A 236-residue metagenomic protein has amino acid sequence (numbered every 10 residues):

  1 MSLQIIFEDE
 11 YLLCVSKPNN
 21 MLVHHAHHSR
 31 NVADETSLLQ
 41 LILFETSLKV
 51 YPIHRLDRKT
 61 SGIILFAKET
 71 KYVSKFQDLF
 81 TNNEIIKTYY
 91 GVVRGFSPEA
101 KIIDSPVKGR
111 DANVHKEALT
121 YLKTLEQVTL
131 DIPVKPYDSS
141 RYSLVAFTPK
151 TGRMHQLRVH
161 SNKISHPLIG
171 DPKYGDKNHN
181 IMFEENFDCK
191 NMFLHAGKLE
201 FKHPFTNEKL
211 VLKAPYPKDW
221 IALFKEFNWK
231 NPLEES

Functional and structural regions predicted by a protein language model:
M1-L144, M182-E184, K213-W229, E235: RNA pseudouridine synthases
E8, K202-H203: Active-site beta-strand termini and strand-to-loop segments that position acidic
P18, P149, P167, P204 (+1 more regions): Proline-centered helix-kink/hinge sites
H24-H28, H54, H115, Y121 (+6 more regions): Histidine (H) residue identity feature
L38, D138-L199, L210, W220: Pseudouridine synthase
V107, L199-F201: Short polybasic amphipathic segments
